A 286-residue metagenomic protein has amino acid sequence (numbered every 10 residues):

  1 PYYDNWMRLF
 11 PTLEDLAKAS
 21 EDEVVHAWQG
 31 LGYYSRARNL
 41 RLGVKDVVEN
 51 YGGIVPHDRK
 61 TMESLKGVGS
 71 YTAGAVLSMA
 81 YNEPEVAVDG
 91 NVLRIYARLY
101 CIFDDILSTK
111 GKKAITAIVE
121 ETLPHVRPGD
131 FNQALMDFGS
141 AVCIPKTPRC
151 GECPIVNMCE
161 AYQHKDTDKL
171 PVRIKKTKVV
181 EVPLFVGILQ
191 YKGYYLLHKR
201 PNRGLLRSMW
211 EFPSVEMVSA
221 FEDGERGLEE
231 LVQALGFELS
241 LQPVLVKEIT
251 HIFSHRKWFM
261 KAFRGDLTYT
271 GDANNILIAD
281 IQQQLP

Functional and structural regions predicted by a protein language model:
P1-R149, I155-D168, G236-E238: Catalytic cores of DNA base-excision repair glycosylases
S140-P286: Intrinsically disordered, low-complexity, charged terminal extensions of DNA damage-control enzymes
